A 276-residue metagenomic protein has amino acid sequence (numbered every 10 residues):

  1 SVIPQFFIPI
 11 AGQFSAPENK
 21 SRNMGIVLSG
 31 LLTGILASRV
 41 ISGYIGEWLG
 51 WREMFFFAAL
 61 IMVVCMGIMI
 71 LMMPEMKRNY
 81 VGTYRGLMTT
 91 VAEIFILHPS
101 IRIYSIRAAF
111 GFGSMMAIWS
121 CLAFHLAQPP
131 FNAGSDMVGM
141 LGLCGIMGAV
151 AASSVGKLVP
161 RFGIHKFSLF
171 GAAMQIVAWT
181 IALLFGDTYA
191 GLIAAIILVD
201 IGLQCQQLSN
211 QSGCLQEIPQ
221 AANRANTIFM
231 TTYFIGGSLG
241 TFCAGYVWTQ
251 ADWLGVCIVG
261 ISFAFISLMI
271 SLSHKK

Functional and structural regions predicted by a protein language model:
S1-S29: Cytoplasmic helix-loop-helix junction between adjacent transmembrane helices in 12-TM secondary transporters
R22, P129-I146, R224-I228: Loop-to-transmembrane helix entry
I26-M73: Helix-loop-helix hairpin linking two adjacent transmembrane segments in secondary transporters
P74-S105: Juxtamembrane intracellular "pre-TM" segments in multi-pass secondary transporters
H98-A117, I197-L198: Pair of pore-lining "gating" transmembrane helices in MFS-fold secondary transporters
V150-I164, W248: Helix-to-loop junctions at the C-terminal end of transmembrane segments in multipass secondary transporters
H165-N210: C-terminal transmembrane helical hairpin of 12-TM major facilitator-type secondary transporters
Q216-D252: A late C-terminal transmembrane helix in Major Facilitator Superfamily
